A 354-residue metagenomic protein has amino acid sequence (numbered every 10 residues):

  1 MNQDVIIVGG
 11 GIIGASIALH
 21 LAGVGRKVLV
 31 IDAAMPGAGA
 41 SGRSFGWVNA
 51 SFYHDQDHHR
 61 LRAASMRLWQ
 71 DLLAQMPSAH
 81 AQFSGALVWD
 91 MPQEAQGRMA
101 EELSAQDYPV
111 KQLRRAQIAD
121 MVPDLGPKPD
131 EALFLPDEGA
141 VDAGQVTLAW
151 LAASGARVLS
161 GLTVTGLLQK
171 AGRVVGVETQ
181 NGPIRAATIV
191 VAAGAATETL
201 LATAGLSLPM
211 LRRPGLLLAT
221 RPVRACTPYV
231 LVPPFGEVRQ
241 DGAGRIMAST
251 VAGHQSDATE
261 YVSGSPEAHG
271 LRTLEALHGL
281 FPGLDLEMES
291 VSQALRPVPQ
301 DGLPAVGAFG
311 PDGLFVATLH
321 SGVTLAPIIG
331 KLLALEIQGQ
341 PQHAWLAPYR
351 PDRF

Functional and structural regions predicted by a protein language model:
Q3-L29: N-terminal Rossmann-like FAD-binding beta1-loop-alpha1 element of flavoenzymes
A22-G42: Glycine-rich FAD pyrophosphate-binding loop
F45-M121, F235-E237, E275-A276: Dinucleotide-binding Rossmann-like beta1-alpha1 core, especially the glycine-rich loop that anchors the ADP
S78-V88, A100-E101, P109-A153, V251-A258 (+1 more regions): Helix-loop-beta segment of a Rossmann-like dinucleotide-binding subdomain
F134-Q180, I184: Helical element adjacent to the flavin cofactor pocket in flavoenzyme catalytic cores
P183-T227: Central helical "cap/lid" subdomain
R224-D312: Active-site lid/adjacent beta-loop-alpha segment flanking the redox-cofactor pocket in flavoenzymes
G279-F354: C-terminal catalytic lobe of FAD-dependent flavoproteins
